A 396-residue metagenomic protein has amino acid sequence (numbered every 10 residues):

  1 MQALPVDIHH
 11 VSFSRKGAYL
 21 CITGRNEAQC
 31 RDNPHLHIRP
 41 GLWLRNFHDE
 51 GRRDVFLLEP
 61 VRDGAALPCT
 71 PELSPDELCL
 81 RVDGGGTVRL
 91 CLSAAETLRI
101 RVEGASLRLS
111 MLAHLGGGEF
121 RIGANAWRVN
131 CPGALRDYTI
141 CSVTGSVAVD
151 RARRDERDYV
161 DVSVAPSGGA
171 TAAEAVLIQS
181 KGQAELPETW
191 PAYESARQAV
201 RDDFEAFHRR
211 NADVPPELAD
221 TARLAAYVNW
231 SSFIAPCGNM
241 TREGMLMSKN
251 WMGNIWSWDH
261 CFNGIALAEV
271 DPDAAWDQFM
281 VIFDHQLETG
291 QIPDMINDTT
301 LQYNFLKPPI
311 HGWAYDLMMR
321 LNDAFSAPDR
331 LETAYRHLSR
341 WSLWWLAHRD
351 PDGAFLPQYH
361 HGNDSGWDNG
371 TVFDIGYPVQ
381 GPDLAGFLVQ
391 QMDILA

Functional and structural regions predicted by a protein language model:
M1, G86, A94, G253-C261 (+3 more regions): Short, charged low-complexity intrinsically disordered segments located at boundaries of structured domains
M1-E217, N250: Terminal accessory carbohydrate-recognition/targeting modules of carbohydrate-active enzymes
S14, A235, D350: Acidic surface patches and DE-rich sequence motifs
W43, W127, Y159, W190 (+7 more regions): A residue-identity detector for tryptophan
R121-G123, A266, A314, Q390: Active-site-proximal flexible loops/turns
V160-T189, T289, D294-I310, A324-S326 (+1 more regions): The feature captures the catalytic groove of carbohydrate-active enzymes
T189-A192, A196-A199, D203, E217-L224 (+5 more regions): Extended, well-ordered alpha-helical scaffold segments
H208-R320, L331, S339: Substrate-binding groove/exosite segments of carbohydrate-active enzymes
